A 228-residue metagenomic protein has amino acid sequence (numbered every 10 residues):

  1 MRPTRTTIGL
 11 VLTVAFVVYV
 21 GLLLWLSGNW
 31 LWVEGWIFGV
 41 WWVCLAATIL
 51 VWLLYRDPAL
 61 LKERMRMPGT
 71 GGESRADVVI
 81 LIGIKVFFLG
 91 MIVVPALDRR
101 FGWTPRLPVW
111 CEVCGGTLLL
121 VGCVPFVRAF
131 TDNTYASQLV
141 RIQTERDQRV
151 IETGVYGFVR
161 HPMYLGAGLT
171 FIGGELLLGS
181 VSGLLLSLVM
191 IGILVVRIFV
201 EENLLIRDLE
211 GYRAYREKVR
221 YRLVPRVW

Functional and structural regions predicted by a protein language model:
M1-Y156, L165-W228: Membrane-anchoring alpha-helices and their flanking helix-loop junctions
V159: Conserved SAM-binding loop
